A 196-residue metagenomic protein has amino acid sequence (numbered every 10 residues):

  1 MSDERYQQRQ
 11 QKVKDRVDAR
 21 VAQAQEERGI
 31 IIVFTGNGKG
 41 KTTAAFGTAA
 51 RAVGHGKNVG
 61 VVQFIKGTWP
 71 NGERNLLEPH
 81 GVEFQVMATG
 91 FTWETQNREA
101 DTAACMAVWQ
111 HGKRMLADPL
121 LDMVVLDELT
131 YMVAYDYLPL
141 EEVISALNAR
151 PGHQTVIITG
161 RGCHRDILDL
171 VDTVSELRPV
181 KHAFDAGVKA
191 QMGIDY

Functional and structural regions predicted by a protein language model:
M1-I30: Extreme N-terminal, non-catalytic leader segments that precede Walker-type/kinase nucleotide-binding cores
M1-R9, F91-T92, R114-L120, L129-Y196: Replace "adjacent to P-loop NTPase cores in ATP/GTP-dependent enzymes" with "adjacent to NTP-binding cores
K14-V17, C105-Q110, V156-T159: Short gly/ser/thr-rich secondary-structure transition/capping motifs
I30-A117: Conserved P-loop
T42, V125, V171: Conserved RecA-like P-loop NTPase ATPase core
F64, E128-L129: Generic detector of well-ordered alpha-helical packing
